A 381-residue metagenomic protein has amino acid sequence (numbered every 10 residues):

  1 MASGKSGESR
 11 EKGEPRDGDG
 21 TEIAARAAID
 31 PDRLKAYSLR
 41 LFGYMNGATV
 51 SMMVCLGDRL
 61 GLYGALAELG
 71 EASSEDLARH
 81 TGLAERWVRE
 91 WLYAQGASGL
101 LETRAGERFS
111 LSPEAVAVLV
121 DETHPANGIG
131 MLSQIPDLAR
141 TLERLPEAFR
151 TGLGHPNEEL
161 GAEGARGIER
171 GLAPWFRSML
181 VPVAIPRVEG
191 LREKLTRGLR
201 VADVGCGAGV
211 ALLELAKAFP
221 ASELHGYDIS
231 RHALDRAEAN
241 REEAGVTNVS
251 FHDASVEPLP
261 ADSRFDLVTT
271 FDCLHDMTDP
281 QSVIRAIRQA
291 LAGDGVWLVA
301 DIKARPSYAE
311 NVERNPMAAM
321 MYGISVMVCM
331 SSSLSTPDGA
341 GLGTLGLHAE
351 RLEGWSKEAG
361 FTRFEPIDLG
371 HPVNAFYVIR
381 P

Functional and structural regions predicted by a protein language model:
A2-E8, D17-Y44: Long, low-complexity, charged/polar intrinsically disordered regions in eukaryotic proteins
A27-D32, S38-A65, R89-L199: Conserved Class I S-adenosyl-L-methionine-dependent methyltransferase catalytic core
L66-G70, A216: Short helix-to-turn junction characteristic of helix-turn-helix DNA-binding domains, especially the helix
S74-H80: A short acidic, leucine-rich amphipathic alpha-helix
L138-S282, A300: Conserved adenosyl
Q281-G293: A short glycine-rich, Lys/Arg-flanked "PGG" loop and its adjoining helix->strand segment in the class I
A300-E358: C-terminal alpha-helical "lid/dimerization" subdomain adjacent to the S-adenosyl-L-methionine
G360-P381: Core SAM-dependent methyltransferase catalytic element
